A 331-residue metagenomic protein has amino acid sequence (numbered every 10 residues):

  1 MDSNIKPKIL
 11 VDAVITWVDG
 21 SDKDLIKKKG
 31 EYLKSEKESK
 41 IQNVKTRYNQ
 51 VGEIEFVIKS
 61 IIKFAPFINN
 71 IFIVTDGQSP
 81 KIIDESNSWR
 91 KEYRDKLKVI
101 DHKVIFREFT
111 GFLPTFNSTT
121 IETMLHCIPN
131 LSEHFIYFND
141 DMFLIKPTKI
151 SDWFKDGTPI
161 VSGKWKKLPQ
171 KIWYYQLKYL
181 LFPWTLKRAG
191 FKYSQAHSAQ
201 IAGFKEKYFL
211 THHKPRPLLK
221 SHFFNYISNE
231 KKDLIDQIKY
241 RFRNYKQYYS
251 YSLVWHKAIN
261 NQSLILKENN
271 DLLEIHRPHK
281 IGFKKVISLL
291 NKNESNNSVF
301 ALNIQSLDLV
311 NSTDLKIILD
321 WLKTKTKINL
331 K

Functional and structural regions predicted by a protein language model:
M1-T16, M124-L131: Short amphipathic alpha-helices and their capping/turn segments at secondary-structure boundaries
L10, Y245, Y249-K331: Long, low-complexity C-terminal extensions of enzymes
L10-D12, G20-R47, G163: A solvent-exposed, charged loop/short amphipathic helix patch at secondary-structure junctions
S21-K23, D76-I82: A conserved acidic beta->alpha catalytic loop
K45, N49, S79-L131: Active-site-proximal specificity loops/subdomain of glycosyltransferases
S60-I68: Short, acidic, metal-binding catalytic loop of nucleotide-sugar glycosyltransferases
S79, M124-L168: GT-A fold catalytic core of metal-dependent nucleotide-sugar glycosyltransferases, centered on the diacidic
I160-R241, Y245: Long, charge-rich alpha-helical interaction segments
